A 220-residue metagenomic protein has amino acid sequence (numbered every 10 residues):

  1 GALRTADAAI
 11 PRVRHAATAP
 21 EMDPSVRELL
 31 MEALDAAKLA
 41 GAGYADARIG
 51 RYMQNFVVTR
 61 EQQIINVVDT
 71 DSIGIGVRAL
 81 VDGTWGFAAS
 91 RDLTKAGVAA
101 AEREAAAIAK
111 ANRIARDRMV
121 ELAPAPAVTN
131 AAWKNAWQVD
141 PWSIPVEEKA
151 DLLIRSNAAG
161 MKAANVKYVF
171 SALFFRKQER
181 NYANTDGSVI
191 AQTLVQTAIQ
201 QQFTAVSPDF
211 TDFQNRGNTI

Functional and structural regions predicted by a protein language model:
A2-I220: Active-site bordering "gate/hinge" segments that shape substrate access to catalytic or cofactor-binding pockets
